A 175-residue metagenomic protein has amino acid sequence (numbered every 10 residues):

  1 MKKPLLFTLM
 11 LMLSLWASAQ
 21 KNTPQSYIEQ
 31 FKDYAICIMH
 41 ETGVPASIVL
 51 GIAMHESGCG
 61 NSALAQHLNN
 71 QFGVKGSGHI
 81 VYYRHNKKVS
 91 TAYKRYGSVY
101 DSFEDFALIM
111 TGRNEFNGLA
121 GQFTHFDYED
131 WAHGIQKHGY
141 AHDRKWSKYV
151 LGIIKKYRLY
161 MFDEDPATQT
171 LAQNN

Functional and structural regions predicted by a protein language model:
P4-L13: Sec-dependent N-terminal signal peptides
L15-N175: Catalytic cores of secreted/periplasmic lytic hydrolases that degrade extracellular macromolecules
